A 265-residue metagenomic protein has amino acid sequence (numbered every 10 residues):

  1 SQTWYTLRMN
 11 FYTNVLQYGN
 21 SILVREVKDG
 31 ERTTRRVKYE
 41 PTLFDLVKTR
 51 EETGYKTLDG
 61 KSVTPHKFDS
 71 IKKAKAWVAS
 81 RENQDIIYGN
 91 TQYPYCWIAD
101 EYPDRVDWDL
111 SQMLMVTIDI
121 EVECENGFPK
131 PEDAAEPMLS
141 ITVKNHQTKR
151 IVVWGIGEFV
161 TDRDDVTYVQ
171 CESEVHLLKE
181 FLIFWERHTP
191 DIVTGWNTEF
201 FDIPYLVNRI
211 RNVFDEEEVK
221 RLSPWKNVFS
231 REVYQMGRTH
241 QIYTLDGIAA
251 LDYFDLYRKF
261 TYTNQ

Functional and structural regions predicted by a protein language model:
S1-Q265: The two-metal-ion catalytic cores of nucleic-acid processing enzymes
